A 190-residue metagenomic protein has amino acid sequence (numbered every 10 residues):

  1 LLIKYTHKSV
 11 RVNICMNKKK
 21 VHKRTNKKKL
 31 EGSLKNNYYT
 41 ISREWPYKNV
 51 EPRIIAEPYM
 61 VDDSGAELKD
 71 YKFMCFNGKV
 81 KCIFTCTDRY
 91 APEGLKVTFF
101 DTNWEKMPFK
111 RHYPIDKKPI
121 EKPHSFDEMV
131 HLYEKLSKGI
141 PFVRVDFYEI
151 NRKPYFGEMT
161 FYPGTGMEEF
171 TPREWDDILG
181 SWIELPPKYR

Functional and structural regions predicted by a protein language model:
L1, K81-C82, V143, Y155-G157: Protein kinase-like catalytic core scaffold
L1, Y5-N17, T25: Conserved N-proximal alpha/beta basic substrate-recognition cap immediately N-terminal to, or forming the N-lobe
T6, Y59-M60, M74, Y148 (+1 more regions): Anionic group-transfer/hydrolysis microenvironments
H7, I83, K96-D116, Y133 (+3 more regions): C-terminal and inter-domain tail/linker signature
S9, K18, C75-K79, I150-R152: Short acidic-glycine loop/turn motifs at beta-strand connectors
K20-H112: Phosphate-binding site of ATP-dependent enzymes
Y47-I54, V97-P154: A long amphipathic alpha-helix within ATP-dependent nucleotide-binding catalytic cores
H131, E149-R190: C-terminal active-site "lid" helix and adjoining low-complexity regulatory extension at the edge of ATP-using catalytic
